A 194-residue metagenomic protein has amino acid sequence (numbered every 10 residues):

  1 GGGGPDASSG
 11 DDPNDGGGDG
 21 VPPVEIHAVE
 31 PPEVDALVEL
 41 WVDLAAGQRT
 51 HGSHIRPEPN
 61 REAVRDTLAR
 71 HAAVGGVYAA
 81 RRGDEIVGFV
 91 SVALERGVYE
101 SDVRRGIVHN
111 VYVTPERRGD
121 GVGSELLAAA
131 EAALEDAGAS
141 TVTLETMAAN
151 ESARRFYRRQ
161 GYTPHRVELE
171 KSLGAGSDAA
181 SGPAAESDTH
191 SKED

Functional and structural regions predicted by a protein language model:
G1-D35, D43, S177-D194: Conserved N-terminal entry element of GNAT/NAT acetyltransferase domains
V38, V42-T67: Conserved GNAT-fold acetyl-CoA-binding loop/helix
D66-A79: A short helix-loop-beta-strand connector motif used in the catalytic cores of GNAT acetyltransferases and, in some
A79, E85-L94, I107, Y112: Conserved beta-strand in the GNAT
R96-V108, R118, P164-H165: A conserved beta-turn-beta hairpin within the catalytic core of GNAT-like acetyltransferases that forms part
R117, G121-A129: Conserved acetyl-CoA pyrophosphate-binding loop and the N-cap/start of the following alpha-helix in GNAT-like
S124, A148-R166: Conserved active-site alpha-helix within GNAT-family acetyltransferase domains
L127, L134-M147: Conserved GNAT acetyl-CoA-binding A-motif
